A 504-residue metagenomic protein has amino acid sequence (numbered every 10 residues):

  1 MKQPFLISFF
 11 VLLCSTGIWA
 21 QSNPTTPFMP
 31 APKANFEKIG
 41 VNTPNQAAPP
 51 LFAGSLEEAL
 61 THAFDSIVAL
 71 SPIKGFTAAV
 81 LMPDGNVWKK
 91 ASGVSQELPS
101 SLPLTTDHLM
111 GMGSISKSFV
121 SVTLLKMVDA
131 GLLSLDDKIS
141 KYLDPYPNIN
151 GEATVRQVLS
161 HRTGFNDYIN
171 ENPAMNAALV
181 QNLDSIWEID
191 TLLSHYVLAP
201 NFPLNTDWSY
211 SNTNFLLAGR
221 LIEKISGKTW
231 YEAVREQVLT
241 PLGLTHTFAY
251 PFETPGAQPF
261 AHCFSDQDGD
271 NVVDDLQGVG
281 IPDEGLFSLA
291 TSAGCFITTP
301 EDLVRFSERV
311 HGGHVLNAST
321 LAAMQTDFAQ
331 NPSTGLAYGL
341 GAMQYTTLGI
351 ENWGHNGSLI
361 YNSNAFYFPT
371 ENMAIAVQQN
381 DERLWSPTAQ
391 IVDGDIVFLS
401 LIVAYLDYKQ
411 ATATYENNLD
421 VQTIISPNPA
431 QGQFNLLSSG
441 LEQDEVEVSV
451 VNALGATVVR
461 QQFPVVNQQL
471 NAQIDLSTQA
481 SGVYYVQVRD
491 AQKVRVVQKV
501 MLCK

Functional and structural regions predicted by a protein language model:
M1-P27, T414, N428, K504: Bacterial Sec-dependent N-terminal signal peptides
Q21-A91, E223-S226, R235-E236, G278-T423: Catalytic loop of the DD-peptidase/beta-lactamase superfamily, centered on the K-T-G motif and neighboring
L70-T77, P99-Q157, F202-T213, T291 (+1 more regions): Short active-site loop at a secondary-structure junction that contains or immediately precedes the catalytic residue(s)
K90-S92, Q378, Q461-Q462, Q498: Short hydrophobic alpha-helix segments
S92-Q96, N150-S358, N364: Short, surface-exposed loop or secondary-structure junction motifs that flank catalytic or metal-binding residues
V94-P99, F287, E382-R383, F463-N467 (+1 more regions): A short acidic/small-residue loop/turn micro-motif
G131, N271, P429: Acidic, glycine-anchored loop motifs typical of Ca2+
L419-S426, A430-K504: C-terminal outer-membrane/trafficking sorting elements
